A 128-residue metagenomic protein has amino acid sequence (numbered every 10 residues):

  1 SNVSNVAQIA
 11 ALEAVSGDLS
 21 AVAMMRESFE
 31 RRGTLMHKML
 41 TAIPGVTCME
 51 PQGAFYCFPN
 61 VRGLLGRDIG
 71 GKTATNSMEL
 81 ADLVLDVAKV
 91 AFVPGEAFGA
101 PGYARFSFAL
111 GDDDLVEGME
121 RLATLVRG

Functional and structural regions predicted by a protein language model:
S1-G128: PLP-dependent class I/II
